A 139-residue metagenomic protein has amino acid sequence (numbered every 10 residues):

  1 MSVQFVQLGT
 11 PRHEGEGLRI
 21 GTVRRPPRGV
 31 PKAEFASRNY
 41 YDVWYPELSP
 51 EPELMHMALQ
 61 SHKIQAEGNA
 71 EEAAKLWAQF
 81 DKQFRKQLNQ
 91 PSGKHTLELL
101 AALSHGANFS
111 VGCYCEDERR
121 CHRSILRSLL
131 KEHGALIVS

Functional and structural regions predicted by a protein language model:
M1-S139: Residues lining hydrophobic/aromatic ligand-binding pockets adjacent to catalytic sites
